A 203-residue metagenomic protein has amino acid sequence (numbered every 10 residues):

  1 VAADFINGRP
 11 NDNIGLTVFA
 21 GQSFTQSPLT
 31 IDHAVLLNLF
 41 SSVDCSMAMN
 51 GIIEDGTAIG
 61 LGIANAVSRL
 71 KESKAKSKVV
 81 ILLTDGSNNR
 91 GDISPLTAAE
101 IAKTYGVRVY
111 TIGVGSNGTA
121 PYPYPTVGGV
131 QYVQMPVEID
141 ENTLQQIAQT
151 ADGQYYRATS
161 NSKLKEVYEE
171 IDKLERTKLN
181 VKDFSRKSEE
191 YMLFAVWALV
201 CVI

Functional and structural regions predicted by a protein language model:
V1-S77, I93: Membrane-embedded segments
G15-T17, V79-I81, R108-Y110, Y156: A structural signal for isolated positions on well-ordered beta-strands in alpha/beta enzyme cores
G21-T25, S46, G86-N89, G115-T119 (+1 more regions): Solvent-exposed loop/turn segments at secondary-structure junctions within structured extracellular/periplasmic domains
D32-V35, V127-V130, K173-R176: Short, hinge-like loop/turn segments at secondary-structure boundaries
L39-S46, R69, S73, Y105 (+4 more regions): Conserved, well-folded catalytic cores of nucleic-acid-processing and energy-transducing macromolecular machines
N50-E54, S68, S77-V79, G86-T150: VWA/integrin I-like adhesion module and closely mimicked acidic/polar interface patches used
N142-L174: Extended, hydrophilic extramembrane loops/domains of integral membrane proteins
T177-I203: C-terminal signal-anchor/stop-transfer transmembrane helix together with its immediate cytosolic, Lys/Arg-enriched
